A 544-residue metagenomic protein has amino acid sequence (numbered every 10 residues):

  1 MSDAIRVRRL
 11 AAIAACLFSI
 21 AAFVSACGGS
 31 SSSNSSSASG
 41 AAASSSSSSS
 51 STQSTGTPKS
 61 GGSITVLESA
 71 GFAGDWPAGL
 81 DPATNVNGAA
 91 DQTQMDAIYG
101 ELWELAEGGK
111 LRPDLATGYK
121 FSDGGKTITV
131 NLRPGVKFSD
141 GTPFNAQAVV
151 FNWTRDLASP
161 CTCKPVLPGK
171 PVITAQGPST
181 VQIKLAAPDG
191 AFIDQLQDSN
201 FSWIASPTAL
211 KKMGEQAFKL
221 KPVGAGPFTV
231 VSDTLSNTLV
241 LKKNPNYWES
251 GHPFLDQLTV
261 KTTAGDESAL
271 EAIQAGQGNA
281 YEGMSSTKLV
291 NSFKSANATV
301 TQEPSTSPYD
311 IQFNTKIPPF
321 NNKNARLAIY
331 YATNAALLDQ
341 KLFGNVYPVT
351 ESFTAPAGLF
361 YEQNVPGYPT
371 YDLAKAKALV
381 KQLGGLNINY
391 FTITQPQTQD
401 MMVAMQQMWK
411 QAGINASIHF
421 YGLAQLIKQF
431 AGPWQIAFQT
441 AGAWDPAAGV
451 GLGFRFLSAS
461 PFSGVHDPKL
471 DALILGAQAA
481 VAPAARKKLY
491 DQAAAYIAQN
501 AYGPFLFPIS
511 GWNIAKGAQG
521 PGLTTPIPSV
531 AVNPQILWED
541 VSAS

Functional and structural regions predicted by a protein language model:
G40-A43, N513-S544: Long beta-strand-rich cores associated with HINT superfamily self-processing modules
T65, N145-N152, P178-K184, G226-P227 (+6 more regions): Alpha-helical secondary-structure segments
T65-F121, T154, V223: N-terminal lobe/hinge region of extracytoplasmic solute-binding protein
A89, D96, D198-H252, Q257: Gly/Pro-rich hinge or "lid" segments in bacterial periplasmic/extracellular proteins
K120, N131, P165-A209, S232: Surface-exposed binding/hinge segments that line and control ligand-binding clefts or catalytic entry sites
P245-N291, N415, G422: Ligand-site clamp/hinge motif
G344, P348-Q382, Q395-D400: Structural transition elements
N415-I427, G451-Q519, S542-S544: Extracytoplasmic/peripheral linker and loop segments enriched in polar/acidic and small residues with frequent Thr/Pro
